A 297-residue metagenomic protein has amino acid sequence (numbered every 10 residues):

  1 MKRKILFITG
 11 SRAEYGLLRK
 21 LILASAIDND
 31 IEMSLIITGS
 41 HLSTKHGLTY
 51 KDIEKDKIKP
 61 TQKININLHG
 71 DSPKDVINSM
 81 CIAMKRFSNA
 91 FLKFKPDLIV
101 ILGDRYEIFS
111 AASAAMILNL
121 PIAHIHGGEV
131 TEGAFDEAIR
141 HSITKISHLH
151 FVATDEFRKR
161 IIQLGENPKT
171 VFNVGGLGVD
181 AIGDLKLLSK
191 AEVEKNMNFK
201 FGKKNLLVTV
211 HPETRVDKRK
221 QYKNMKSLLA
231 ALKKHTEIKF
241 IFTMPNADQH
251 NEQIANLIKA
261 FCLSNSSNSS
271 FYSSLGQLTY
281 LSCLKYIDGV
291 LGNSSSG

Functional and structural regions predicted by a protein language model:
K4-T9, E14-A26, I66-P168: Active-site and donor-binding regions of nucleotide-sugar-utilizing enzymes
I8-T9, H41-G47, I146-Q221: A nucleotide-sugar donor-handling region in carbohydrate enzymes
G10, I37-S40, G127, G176 (+1 more regions): Cofactor-binding loop segments of dinucleotide-utilizing enzymes, especially the Rossmann-like FAD- and NAD(P)+-binding
L21-I31, A231-H235: A short, Lys/Arg-enriched amphipathic alpha-helix followed by its capping loop at the start of a domain
I31-V76, R86: Conserved nucleotide-sugar phosphate-binding/catalytic loop shared by glycosyltransferases and other
S34-G39, H150, F240-N246: Short internal beta-strands
I53, L188-Y286: Donor-nucleotide binding loops and adjacent catalytic segments primarily of GT-B fold Leloir glycosyltransferases
I101-L102, F109, H124, H150 (+1 more regions): A donor-sugar binding/catalytic signature common to diverse glycosyltransferases and related nucleotide-sugar
